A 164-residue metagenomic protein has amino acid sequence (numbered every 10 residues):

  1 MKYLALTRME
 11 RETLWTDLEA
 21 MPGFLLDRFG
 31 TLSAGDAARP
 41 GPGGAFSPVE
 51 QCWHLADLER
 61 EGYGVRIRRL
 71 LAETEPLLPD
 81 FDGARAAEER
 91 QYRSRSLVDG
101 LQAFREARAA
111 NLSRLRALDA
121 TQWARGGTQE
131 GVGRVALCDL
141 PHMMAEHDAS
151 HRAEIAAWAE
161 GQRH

Functional and structural regions predicted by a protein language model:
M1-A20: Extreme N-terminal tail/first-helix region
M1-L4, A38-G83, L112, A124-H164: Short, contiguous alpha-helical
L6-E10, A86-G100, E130-D139: Acidic/His metal-coordination segments adjacent to aromatic residues that form catalytic metal sites in metalloenzymes
D17-G30, R85-A124, M144: Acidic/histidine-rich alpha-helical segments that form the ligand environment of transition-metal centers
L32-D36: Extracellular-facing binding/remodeling surfaces
